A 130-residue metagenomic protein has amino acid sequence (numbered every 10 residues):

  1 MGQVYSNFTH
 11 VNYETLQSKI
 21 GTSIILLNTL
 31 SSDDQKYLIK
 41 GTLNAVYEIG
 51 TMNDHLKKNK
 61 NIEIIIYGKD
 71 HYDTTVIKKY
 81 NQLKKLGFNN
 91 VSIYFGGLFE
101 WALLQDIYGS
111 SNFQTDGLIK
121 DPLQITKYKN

Functional and structural regions predicted by a protein language model:
M1-Y13, G21-S23, T29-E63, D70-N130: Rhodanese-like catalytic fold shared by cysteine-dependent sulfurtransferases and DSP/PTP-type phosphatases
